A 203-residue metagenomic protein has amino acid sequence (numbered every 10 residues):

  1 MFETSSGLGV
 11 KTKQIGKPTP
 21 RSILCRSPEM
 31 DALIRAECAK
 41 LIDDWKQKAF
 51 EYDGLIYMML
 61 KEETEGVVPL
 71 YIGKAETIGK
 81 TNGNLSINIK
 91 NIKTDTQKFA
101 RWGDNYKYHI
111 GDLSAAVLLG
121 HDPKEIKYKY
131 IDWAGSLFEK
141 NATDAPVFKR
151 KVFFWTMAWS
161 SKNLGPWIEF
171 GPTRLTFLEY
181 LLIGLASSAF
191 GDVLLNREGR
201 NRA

Functional and structural regions predicted by a protein language model:
M1-L70, K74-A203: Boundary/linker segments flanking structured domains
